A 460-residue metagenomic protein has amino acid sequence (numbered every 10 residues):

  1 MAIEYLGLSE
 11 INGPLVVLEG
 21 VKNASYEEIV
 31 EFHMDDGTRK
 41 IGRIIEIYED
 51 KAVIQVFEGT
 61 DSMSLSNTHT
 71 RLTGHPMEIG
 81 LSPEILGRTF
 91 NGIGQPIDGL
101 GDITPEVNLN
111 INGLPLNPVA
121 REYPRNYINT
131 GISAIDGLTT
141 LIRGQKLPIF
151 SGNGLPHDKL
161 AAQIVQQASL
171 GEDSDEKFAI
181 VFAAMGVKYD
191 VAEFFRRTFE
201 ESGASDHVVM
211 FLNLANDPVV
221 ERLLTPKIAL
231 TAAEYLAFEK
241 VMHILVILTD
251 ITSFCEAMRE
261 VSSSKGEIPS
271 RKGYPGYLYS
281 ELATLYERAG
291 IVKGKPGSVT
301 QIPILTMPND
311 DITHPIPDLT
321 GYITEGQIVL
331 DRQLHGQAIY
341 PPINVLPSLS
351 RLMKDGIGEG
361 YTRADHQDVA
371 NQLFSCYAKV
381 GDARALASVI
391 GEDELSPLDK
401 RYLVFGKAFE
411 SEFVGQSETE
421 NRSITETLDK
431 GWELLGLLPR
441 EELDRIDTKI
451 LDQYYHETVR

Functional and structural regions predicted by a protein language model:
M1-E4, E10-I128: Acidic-enriched and Gly/Ser
A2-E4, V16, T38-K40, H75 (+12 more regions): Residue-level detector of functional hotspots within protein domains
L8, E27, S66-N67, I149 (+2 more regions): Short low-polarity hydrophobic stretches
L8-E10, K22-A24, D36, I44-E46 (+7 more regions): A generic structural signal for short, solvent-exposed coil/turn residues that cap or connect secondary-structure
I11, F90-G92, N129, I135 (+3 more regions): Short glycine/serine/threonine-biased micro-segments
P14, L81-P83, R88, Q95 (+6 more regions): Gly/Ser/Thr-rich helix-start
T68-T70, M77, L81-E84, P96-K146 (+4 more regions): P-loop NTPase nucleotide-binding/switch module
G137-V459: P-loop NTPase catalytic core
